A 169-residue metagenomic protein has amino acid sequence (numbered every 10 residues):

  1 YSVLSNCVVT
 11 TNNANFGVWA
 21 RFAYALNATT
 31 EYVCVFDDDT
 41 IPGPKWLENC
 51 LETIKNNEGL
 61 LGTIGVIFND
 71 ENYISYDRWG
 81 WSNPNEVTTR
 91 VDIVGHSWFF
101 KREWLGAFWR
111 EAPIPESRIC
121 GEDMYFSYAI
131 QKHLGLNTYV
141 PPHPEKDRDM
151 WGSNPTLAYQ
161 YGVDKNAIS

Functional and structural regions predicted by a protein language model:
Y1-T11: Acidic donor-binding segment of Leloir-type glycosyltransferases
N13-A20, I119-C120: A short, glycine-/small-residue-rich helix N-cap motif at loop->alpha-helix starts within glycosyltransferase
F22-Y32: Active-site nucleotide-sugar/metal-binding loop of Leloir-type enzymes
A25, I41-I114: Conserved catalytic core of nucleotide-sugar-dependent glycosyltransferases
T30, N56-G59, G135-L136: Short, high-confidence coil segments that cap the C-terminus of an alpha-helix and link into the following beta-strand
T30-I41: Short beta-strand-to-loop acidic/aromatic patch adjacent to the donor-nucleotide binding site
V33, S97, R118-I119: A residue-level structural signature of the nucleotidyltransferase/glycosyltransferase Rossmann-like core
A107, E111-S169: C-terminal catalytic/acceptor-binding lobe
